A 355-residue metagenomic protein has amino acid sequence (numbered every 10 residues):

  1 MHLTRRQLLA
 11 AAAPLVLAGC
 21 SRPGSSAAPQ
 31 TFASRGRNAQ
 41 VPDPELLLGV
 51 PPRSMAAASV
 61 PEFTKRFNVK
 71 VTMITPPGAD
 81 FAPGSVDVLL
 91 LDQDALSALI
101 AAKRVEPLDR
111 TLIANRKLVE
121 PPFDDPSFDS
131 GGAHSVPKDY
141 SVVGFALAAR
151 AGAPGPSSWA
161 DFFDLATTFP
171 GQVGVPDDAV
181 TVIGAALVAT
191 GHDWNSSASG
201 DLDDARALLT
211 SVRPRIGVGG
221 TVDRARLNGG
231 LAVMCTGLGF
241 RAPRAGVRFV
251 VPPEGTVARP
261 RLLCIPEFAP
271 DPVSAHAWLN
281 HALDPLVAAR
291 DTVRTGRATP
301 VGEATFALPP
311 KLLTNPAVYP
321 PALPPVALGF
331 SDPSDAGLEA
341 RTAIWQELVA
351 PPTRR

Functional and structural regions predicted by a protein language model:
Q7-P23: N-terminal export signals
S21-A98, R224-A225: Early extracytoplasmic/lumenal segment of secretory-pathway proteins
M55, L90-R224: Extracytoplasmic ligand-binding site segments that recognize negatively charged/polar headgroups
L96-I100, N228, A232-V247: A ligand-binding cleft/hinge motif common to bilobed small-molecule-binding domains
L118, S141-V143, D201-S211, P243-A269: Periplasmic-binding protein-like
G144-A153, R259-S274, L279-H281, R290-R294: A bilobed periplasmic-binding-protein/Venus flytrap-type ligand-binding module shared by bacterial periplasmic
T168-A179, H281-T305: Periplasmic-binding protein-like
A289-R355: C-terminal capping/gating helix-and-loop segments adjacent to ligand/active sites or protein-protein/ligand interfaces
